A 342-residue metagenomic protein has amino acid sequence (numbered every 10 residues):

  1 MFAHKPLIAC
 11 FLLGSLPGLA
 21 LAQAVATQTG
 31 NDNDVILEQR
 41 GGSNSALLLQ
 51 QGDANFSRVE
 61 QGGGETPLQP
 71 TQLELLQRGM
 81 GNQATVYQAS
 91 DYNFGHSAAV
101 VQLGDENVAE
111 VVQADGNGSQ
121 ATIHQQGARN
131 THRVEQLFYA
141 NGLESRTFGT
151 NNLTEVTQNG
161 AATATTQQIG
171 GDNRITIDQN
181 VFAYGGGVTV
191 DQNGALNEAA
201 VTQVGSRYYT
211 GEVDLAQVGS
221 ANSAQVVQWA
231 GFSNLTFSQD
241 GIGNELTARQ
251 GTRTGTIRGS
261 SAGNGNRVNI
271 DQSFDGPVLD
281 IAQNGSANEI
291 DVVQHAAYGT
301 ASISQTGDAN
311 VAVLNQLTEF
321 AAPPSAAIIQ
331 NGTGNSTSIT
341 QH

Functional and structural regions predicted by a protein language model:
M1-H342: Long, low-complexity, polar and repeat-rich extracellular regions of very large Gram-negative surface proteins
